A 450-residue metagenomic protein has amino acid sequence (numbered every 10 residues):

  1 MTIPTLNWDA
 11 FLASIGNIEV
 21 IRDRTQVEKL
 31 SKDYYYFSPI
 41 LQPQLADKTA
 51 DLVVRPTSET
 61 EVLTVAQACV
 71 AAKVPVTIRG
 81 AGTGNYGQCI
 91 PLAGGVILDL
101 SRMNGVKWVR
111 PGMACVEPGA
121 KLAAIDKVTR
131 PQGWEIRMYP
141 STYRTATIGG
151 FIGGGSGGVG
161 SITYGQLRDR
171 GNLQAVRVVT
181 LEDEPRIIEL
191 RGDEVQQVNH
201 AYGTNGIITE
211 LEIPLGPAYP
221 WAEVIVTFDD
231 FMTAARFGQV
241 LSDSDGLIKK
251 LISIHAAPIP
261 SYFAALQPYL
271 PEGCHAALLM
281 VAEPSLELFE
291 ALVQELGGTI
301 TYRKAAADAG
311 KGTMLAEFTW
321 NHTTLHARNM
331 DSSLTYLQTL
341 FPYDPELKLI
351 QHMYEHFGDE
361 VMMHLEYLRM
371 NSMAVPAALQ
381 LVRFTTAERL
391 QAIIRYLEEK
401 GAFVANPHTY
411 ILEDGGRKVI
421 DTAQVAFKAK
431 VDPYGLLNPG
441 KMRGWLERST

Functional and structural regions predicted by a protein language model:
M1-Q67, T83-G112, I259-Q267, A307-D331 (+1 more regions): N-terminal flexible segment immediately upstream of the FAD-binding catalytic core in FAD-dependent oxidoreductases
V20-R24, R55-P56, V76-G80, L98-L100 (+11 more regions): General beta-strand structural signal in soluble alpha/beta enzymes
D51-P56, A114, A222-T227, P271-F289 (+2 more regions): Short cationic amphipathic helices and targeting signals
E61-T64, A124, M232-F237, P284-A291 (+2 more regions): Short, conserved charged micro-motifs
V74, A81, I90-G95, S101 (+1 more regions): Conserved glycine-rich FAD pyrophosphate-binding loop
G105-K107, L122-A123, K127-G246: FAD-binding subdomain of flavoenzyme oxidoreductases
F228-D230, D243, L247-K250, P258-R303: A conserved active-site cap/scaffold subdomain adjacent to cofactor or substrate pockets
